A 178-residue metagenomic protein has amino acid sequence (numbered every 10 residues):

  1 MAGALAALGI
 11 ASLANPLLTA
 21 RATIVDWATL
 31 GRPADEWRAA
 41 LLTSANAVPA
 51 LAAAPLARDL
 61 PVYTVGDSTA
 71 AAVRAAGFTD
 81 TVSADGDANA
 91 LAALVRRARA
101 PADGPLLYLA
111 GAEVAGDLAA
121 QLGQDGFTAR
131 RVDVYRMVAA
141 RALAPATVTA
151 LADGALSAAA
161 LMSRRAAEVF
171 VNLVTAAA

Functional and structural regions predicted by a protein language model:
M1-A178: Signature of uroporphyrinogen-III synthase
